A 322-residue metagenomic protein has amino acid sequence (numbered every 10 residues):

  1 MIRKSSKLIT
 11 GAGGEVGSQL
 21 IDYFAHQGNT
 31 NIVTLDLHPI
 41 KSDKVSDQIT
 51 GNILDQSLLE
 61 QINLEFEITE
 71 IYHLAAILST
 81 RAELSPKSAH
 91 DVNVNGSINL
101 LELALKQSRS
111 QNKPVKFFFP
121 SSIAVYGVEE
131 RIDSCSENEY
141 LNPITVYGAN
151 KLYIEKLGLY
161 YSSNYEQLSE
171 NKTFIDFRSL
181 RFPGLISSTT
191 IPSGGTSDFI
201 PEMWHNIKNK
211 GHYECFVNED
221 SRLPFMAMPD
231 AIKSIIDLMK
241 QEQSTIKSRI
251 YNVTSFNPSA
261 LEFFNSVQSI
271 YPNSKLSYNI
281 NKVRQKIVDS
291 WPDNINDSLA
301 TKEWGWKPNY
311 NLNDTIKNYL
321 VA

Functional and structural regions predicted by a protein language model:
L8-Q27: N-terminal Rossmann NAD(P)H-binding glycine-rich loop of SDR-like oxidoreductase domains
D43-D55: Rossmann-fold cofactor-recognition segment
I53-V92: NAD(P)H-binding glycine-rich loop region in Rossmannoid oxidoreductase-like domains and their noncatalytic homologs
T69, K87, D91-I98, V115 (+3 more regions): Conserved internal alpha-helix in NAD(P)-dependent oxidoreductase domains
A82-E83, Y140, F177, R181-S193 (+1 more regions): A conserved pocket-lining segment of Rossmann-fold NAD(P)-dependent short-chain dehydrogenase/reductase
I98-V146: Conserved Rossmann-fold NAD(P)-dependent oxidoreductase catalytic core, especially the SDR/UDP-sugar
V128-R131, I144-R178: Active-site Tyr-X1-5-Lys
F216-E219, P224-A322: C-terminal substrate-binding subdomain of Rossmann-fold SDR/epimerase-dehydratase oxidoreductases
